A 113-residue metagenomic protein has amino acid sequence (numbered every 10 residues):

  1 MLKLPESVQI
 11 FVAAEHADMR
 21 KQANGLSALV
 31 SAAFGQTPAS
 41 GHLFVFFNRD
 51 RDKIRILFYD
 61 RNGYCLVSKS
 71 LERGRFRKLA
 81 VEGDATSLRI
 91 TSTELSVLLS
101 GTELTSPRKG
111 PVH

Functional and structural regions predicted by a protein language model:
M1-H113: Polybasic/polar functional segments that serve as interface/processing modules
